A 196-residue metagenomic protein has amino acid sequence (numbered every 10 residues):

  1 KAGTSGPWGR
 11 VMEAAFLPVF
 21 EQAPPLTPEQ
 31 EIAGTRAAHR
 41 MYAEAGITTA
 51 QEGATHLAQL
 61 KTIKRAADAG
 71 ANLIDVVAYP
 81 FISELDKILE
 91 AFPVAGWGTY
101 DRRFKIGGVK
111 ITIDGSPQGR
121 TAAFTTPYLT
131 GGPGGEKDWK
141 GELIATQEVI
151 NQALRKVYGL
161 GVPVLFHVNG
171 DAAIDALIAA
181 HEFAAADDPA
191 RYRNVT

Functional and structural regions predicted by a protein language model:
K1, A71-R103, G107, A185-V195: Acidic, His- and aromatic-enriched active-site or binding-groove loops in soluble protein domains that engage sugars
K1-A78, Y100-G159: Catalytic pocket of metal/acid-base enzymes, prominently hydrolases
A54, G141, L165-N169, V195-T196: Catalytic beta/alpha-barrel core
H56-L57, P80-E84, G170-A172: Active-site-proximal loop/turn and secondary-structure-junction residues that shape catalytic pockets, frequently
L60, K64, I174-E182: Histidine/acidic-residue-rich catalytic or RNA/ligand-binding cores of hydrolases and nuclease-related proteins
P117-R120, V162-A172: Short acidic/histidine-rich active-site segments
K156, A179-D187: Conserved helix-loop functional segments at active or binding sites
F166, L177, D188-A190: Extended hydrophobic-aromatic, low-complexity segments
